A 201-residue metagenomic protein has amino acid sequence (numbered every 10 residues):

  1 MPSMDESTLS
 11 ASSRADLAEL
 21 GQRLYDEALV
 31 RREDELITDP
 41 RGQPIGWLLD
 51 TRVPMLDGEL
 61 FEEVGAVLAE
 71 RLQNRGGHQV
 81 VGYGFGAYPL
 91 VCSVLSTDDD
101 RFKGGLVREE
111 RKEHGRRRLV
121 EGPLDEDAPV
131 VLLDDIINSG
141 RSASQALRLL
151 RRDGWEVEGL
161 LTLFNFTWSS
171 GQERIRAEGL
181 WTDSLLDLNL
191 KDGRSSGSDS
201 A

Functional and structural regions predicted by a protein language model:
P2-D26, L147-A201: PRPP-dependent phosphoribosyltransferase catalytic core
P2-Q73: Active-site-facing substrate-recognition patch
L68-H78, R151-D153: Phosphate/pyrophosphate-binding loops at sites that engage ATP/ADP/AMP, CoA/4′-phosphopantetheine, polyphosphate
L72, L95-D99, L150, I175-R176: A generic structural signal for well-ordered alpha-helical segments
G76-G86, L161: Short glycine-rich phosphate-binding loop at a beta-alpha junction
H78, A128, E158: Conserved acidic residues
F85-V131, N138-Q145, G197-D199: Short, glycine/charge-rich flexible loops or terminal/linker lids adjacent to PRPP-binding catalytic cores
K112, I136-S139, L163-S169: Short Gly/Pro-enriched loop/turn and capping motifs at secondary-structure junctions
